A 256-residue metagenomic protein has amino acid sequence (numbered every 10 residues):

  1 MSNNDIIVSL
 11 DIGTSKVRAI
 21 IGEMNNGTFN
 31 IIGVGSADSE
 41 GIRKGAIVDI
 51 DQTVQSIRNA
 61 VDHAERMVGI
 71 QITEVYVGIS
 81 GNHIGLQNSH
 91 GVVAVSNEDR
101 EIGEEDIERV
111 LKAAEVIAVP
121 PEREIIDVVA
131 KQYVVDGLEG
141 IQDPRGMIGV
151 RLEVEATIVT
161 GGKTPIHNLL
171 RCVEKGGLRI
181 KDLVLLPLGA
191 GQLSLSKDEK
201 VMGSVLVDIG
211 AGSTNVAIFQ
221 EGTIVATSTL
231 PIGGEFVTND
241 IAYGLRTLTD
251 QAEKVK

Functional and structural regions predicted by a protein language model:
M1-K16, I20-V75, I79-L206, T223-V225 (+2 more regions): Nucleotide/phosphate-binding catalytic cleft detector across ATP-hydrolyzing and phosphate-transferring enzymes
Q220: A cytosolic small-molecule/anion-sensing beta-strand core signal
